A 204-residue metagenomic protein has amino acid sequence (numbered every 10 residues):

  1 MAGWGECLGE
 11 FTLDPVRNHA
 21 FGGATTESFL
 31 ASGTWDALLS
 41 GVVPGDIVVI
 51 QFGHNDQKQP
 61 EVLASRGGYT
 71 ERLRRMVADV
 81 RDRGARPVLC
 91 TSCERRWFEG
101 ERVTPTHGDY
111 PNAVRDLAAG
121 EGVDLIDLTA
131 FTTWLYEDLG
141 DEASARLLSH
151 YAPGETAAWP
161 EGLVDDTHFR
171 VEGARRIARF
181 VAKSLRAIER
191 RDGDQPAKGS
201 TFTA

Functional and structural regions predicted by a protein language model:
M1-F21, D36-P44: Serine-esterase "nucleophile elbow" of acetyl-processing enzymes
C7, F11-T12, T25, A119 (+1 more regions): Alpha-helix initiation/capping motif
A20-G23, R96-F98: N-terminal start-of-chain detector that recognizes signal peptides and the immediate post-cleavage beginning
A24-T25, N55: Gly/Ser/Thr-rich beta-alpha loop segments that engage phosphate groups in nucleotides
T25-G33: Structural motif
G33-A197, T203: Alpha-helical cap/lid subdomain in secreted, periplasmic, or secretory-pathway luminal O-acyl-processing enzymes
